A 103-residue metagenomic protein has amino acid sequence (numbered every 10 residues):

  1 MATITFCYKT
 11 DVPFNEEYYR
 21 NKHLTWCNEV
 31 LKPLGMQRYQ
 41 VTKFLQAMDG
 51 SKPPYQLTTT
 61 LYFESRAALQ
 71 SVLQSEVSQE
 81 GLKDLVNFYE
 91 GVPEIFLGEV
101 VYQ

Functional and structural regions predicted by a protein language model:
M1-Q103: Macromolecular interaction modules
